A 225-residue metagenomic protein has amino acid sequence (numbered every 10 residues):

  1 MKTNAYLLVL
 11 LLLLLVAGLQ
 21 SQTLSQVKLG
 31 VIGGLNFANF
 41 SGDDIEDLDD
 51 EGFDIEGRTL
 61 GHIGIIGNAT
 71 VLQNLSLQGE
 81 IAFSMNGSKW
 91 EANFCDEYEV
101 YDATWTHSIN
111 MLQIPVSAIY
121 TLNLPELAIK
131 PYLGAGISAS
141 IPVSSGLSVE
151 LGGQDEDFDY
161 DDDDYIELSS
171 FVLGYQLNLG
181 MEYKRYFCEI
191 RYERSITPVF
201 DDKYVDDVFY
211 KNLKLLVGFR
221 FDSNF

Functional and structural regions predicted by a protein language model:
M1-Q26, S223-F225: Cleavable N-terminal export/targeting peptides
K2, G18, V31, G61 (+3 more regions): Hydrophobic alpha-helical segments
S21-G64, R220-F225: Short glycine/proline- and aromatic-enriched beta-strand/turn motifs that initiate or cap beta-hairpins
Q22-K28, N68-N74, T121-L127, I141 (+1 more regions): Gram-negative outer-membrane beta-barrel domains
V27, L35-S41, N68-S148, N212-F225: Gram-negative (and chloroplast) outer-membrane scaffold detector with strong preference for beta-barrel transmembrane
I32, H62, I66, F83 (+4 more regions): Residue-level detection of beta-strand scaffold positions
N39-R58, N86-Q113, S140-Q176, P198-F200 (+1 more regions): Extracellular/periplasm-exposed beta-strand and loop segments of Gram-negative cell-envelope proteins, dominated by
D44, G79-I81, I190-Y192: Residue-level recognition of conserved beta-strand positions in structured domain cores
